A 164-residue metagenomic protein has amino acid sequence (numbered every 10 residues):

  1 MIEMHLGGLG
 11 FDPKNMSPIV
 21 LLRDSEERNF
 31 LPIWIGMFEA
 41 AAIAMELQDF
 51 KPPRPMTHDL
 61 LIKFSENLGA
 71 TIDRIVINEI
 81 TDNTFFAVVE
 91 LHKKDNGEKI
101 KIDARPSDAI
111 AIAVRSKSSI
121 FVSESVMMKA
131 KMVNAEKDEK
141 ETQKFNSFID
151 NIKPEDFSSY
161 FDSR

Functional and structural regions predicted by a protein language model:
M1-R164: Divalent-cation
